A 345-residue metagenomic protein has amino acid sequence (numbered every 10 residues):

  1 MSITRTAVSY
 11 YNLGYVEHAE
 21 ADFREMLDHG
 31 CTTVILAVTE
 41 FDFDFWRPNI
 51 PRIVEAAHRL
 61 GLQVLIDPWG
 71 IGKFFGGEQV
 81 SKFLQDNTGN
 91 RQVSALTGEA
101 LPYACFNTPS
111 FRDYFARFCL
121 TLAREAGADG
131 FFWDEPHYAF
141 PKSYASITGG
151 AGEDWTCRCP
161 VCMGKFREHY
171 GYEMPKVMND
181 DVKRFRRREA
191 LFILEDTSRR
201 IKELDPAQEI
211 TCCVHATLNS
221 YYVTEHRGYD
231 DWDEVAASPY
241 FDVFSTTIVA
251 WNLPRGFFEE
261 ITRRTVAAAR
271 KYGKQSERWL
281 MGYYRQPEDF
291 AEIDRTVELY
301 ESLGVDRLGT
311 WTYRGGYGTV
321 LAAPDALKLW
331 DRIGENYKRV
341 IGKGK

Functional and structural regions predicted by a protein language model:
A7-G14, I35-D44, T97-A116, P175-L191 (+4 more regions): The substrate-binding groove and active-site-proximal loops of carbohydrate-active enzymes, especially glycoside
A7-Y11, L65-W69, F132-P136, D181-G228 (+1 more regions): Aromatic-lined carbohydrate-recognition surfaces of secreted/lumenal glycan-active proteins
Y11-L27, F111-L122, V223-S238, D289-L299: Short, acidic/polar
V16-F43, E125-A128, A237-F244, L299-L308: Catalytic domains of carbohydrate-active enzymes, especially glycoside hydrolases
D22-F23, I35-D86, F185-L204: Aromatic-lined substrate-binding rim segments of carbohydrate-active enzymes
I66-A126, F166-D180, E195, A291-I293: Active-site-adjacent "subsite" loops/lids of carbohydrate-active enzymes
P141, L194-F258, R285-L299: Substrate-binding cleft/loops of secretory-pathway carbohydrate-active enzymes
T246-P254, E277-G344: Substrate-binding cleft of secreted/luminal carbohydrate-active enzymes
